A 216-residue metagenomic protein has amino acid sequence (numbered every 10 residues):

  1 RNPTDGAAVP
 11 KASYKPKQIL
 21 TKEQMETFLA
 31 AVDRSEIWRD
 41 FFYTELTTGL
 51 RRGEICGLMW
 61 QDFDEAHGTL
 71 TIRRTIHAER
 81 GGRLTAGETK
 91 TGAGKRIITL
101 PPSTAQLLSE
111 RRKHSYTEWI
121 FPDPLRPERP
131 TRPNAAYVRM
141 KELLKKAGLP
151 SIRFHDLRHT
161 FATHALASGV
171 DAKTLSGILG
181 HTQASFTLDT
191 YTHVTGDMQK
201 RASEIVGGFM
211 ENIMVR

Functional and structural regions predicted by a protein language model:
R1, D62-T69, S151, V170-T192 (+1 more regions): Short, polar N-cap/turn motifs at the start of nucleic acid-interacting alpha helices
R1-L58, E65-A66, A93-G94, S103 (+1 more regions): Basic, Lys/Arg- and aromatic-enriched nucleic-acid-binding interface segment
K11, I19, I76, P127 (+1 more regions): Catalytic-site neighborhood detector that most strongly recognizes the C-terminal catalytic loop/helix of tyrosine
K17, V32-D33, T85-K95, P122-P133 (+2 more regions): Short, contiguous acidic/charged loop-to-helix segments that flank catalytic cores in large enzymes
I19-E23, H67, T75-A78, P101-S151: Active-site/catalytic core of tyrosine-dependent DNA strand-transfer enzymes
Y43, T47-E54, A135, R139-K146 (+3 more regions): C-terminal catalytic core of tyrosine-transesterase DNA break-rejoin enzymes
H67, A78-I97, P102-Q106, L125-P127 (+3 more regions): C-terminal secondary-structure termini that scaffold catalytic or DNA-interacting sites
